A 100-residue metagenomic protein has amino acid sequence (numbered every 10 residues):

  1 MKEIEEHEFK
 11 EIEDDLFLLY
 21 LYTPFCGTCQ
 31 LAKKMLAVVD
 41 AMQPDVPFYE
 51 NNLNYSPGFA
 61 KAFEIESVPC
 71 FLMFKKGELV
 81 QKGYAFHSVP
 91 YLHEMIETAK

Functional and structural regions predicted by a protein language model:
M1-F9, P47: N-terminal "domain-start" segment that seeds a small globular fold
K10, P57-A60: Short hydrophobic/charged patches on amphipathic alpha-helices used for structural packing and interfaces
I12-P24: Short active-site neighborhood of thiol/selenol oxidoreductases, capturing the structured segment around
L21, D40, P44-G58: Thiol-based oxidoreductase modules, predominantly thioredoxin-like and allied folds used for disulfide exchange
C26-C29, F71: The canonical Cys-X-X-Cys-His
Q30-M42: Typically the conserved alpha-helix immediately C-terminal to a functionally engaged Cys/Sec in thioredoxin-like
F63-L72: Structural micro-motif
K75-K100: Non-catalytic, surface beta->alpha helical segment in thiol-disulfide oxidoreductase systems
